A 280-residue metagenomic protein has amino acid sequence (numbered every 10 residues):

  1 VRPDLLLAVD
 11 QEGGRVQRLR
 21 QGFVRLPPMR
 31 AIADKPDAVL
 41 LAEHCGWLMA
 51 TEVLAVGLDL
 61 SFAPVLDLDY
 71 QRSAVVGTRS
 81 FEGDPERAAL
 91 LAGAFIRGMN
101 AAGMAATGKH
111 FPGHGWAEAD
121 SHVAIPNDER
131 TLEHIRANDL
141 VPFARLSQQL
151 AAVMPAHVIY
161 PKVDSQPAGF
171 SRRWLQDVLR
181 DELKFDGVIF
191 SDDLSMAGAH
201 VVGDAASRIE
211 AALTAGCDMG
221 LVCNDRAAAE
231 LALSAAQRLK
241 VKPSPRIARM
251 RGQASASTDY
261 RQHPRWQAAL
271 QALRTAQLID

Functional and structural regions predicted by a protein language model:
V1, G93-P264: Second-shell residues forming the walls of enzyme active-site clefts
R2-V24, A42-L68, A88, F95-P112: Glycine-rich, aromatic-flanked loop segments that form ligand/cofactor-binding clefts across common enzyme folds
G13-V16, R20-M29, F62-V65, S73 (+7 more regions): Generic secondary-structure boundary/loop-capping signal
R18, F23-L26, R30, D67-D69 (+9 more regions): Residue-level detector of solvent-exposed, low-hydrophobicity positions
R25-L41, S73-L91, A119-A137, P161-G169: Glycine-rich tight-turn/loop motif centered on a GG-T
A269-D280: Charge-patterned, long linear interaction tracts outside catalytic cores
